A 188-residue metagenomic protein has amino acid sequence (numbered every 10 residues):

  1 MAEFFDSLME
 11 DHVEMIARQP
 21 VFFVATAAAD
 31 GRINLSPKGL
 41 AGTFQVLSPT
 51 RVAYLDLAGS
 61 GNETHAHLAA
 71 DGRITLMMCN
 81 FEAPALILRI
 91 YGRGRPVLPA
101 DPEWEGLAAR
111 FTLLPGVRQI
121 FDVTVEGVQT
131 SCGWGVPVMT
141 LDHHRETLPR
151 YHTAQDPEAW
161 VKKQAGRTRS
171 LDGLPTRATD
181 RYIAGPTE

Functional and structural regions predicted by a protein language model:
M1-E188: Binding-site signature for planar aromatic cofactors or substrates
